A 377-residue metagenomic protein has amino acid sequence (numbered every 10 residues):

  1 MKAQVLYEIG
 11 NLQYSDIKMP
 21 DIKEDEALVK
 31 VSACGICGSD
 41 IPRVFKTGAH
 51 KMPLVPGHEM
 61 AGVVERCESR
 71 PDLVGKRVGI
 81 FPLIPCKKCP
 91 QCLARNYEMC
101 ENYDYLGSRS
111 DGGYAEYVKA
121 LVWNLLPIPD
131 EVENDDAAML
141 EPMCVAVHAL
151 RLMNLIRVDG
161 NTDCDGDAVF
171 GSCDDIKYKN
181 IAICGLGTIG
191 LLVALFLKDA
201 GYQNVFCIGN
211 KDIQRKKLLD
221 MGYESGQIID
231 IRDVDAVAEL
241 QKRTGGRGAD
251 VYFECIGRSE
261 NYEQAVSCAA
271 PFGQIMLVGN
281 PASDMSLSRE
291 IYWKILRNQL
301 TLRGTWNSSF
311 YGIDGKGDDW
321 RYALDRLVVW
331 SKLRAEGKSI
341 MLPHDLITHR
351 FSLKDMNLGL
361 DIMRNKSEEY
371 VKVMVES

Functional and structural regions predicted by a protein language model:
P20-C34, T47-P90, P129-E131: Glycine-rich beta-strand-centered segment in the early N-terminal region that forms part of a ligand/cofactor-binding
C86-C184: NAD(P)H dinucleotide-binding glycine-rich loop of Rossmann-like/cofactor-binding domains, especially the beta1-alpha1
V145, I189, L197: Hydrophobic/small residue at the entry helix of a nucleotide-binding pocket
C164, A168-F170, K177-L186, K198-Q264: Adenosine-nucleotide cofactor-binding segment
N210, G246, M276-S283, R334-I347 (+1 more regions): C-terminal capping/lid region of NAD(P)-dependent oxidoreductase domains
V234-A238, K242, M285-I347, N357-L358: C-terminal substrate-binding/catalytic core of Rossmann-like NAD(P)-dependent dehydrogenases/reductases
A269-A270: Helix-to-beta-strand junctions that scaffold the AdoMet/dcAdoMet cofactor pocket in Class I SAM-dependent enzymes
G273-Q274, L300: Glycine-centered, small-residue-biased loops immediately flanking beta-strands in adenine/cofactor-binding cores
